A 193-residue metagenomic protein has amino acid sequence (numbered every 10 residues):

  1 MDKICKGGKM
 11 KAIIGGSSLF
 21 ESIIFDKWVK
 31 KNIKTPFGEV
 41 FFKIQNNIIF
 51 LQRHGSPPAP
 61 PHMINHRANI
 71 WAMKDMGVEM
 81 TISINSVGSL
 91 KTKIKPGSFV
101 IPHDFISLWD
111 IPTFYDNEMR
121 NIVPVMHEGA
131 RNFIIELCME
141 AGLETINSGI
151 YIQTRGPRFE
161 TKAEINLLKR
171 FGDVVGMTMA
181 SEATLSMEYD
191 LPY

Functional and structural regions predicted by a protein language model:
G8-V123: Metabolite-binding pocket within alpha/beta catalytic cores that recognizes anionic/polar moieties
P57-H62, I152-R155, G172: Short, flexible loop segments at the rims of nucleotide/cofactor-binding pockets, characterized by
E79-S83, G149, V174-E182: Glycine-rich anion-binding loop/nest that anchors nucleotide
V125-R170: Active-site rim beta-loop-alpha module in soluble metabolic enzymes
F159-Y193: A C-terminal functional module that forms or caps the active site or interfaces directly with catalytic machinery
